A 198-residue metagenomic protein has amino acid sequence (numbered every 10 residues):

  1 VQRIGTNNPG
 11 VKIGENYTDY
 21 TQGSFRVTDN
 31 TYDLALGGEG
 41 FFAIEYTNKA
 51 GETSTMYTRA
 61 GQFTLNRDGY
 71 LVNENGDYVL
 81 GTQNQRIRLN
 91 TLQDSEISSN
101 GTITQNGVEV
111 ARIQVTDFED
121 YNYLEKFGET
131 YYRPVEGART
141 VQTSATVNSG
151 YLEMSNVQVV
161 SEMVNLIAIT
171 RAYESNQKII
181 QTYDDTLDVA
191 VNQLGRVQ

Functional and structural regions predicted by a protein language model:
V1-Q198: Amphipathic alpha-helical polymerization modules
